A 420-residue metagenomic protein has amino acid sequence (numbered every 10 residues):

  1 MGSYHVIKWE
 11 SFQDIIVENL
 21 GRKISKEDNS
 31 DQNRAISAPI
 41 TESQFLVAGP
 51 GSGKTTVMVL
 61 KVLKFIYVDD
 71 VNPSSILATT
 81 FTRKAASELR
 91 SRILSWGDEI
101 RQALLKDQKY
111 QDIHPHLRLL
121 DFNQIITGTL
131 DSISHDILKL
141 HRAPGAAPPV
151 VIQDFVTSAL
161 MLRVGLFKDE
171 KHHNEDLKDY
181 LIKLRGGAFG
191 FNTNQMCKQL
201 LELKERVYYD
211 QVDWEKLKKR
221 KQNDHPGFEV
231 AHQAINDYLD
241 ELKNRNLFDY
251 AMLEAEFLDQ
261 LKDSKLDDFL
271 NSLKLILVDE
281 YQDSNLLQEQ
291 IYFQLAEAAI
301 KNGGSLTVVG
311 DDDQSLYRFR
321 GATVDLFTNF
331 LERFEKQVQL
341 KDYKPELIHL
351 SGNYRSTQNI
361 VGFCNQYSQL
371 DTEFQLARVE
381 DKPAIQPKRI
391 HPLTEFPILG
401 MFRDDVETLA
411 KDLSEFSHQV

Functional and structural regions predicted by a protein language model:
M1-G145, D267: P-loop NTPase Walker
W9-T55, L77, A85, I126 (+3 more regions): Conserved helicase NTPase motor core
E18-N29, N33-S37, E42-P50, S74 (+3 more regions): Inter-lobe coupling/hinge region of RecA-like P-loop helicase motors
K61, E88-W96, I133-I137, A159-R163 (+5 more regions): Alpha-helical scaffold elements adjacent to nucleotide-binding pockets in ATP/GTP-utilizing enzyme cores
K64, L286-L399: Conserved RecA-like helicase ATPase core segment that couples NTP binding/hydrolysis to strand translocation
I66-D70, D98-H114, K265-L266, A296-G303 (+2 more regions): Alpha-helix termini
W96-I100, I133, L140, P144 (+6 more regions): Phosphate/oxyanion-binding loops and surfaces in catalytic or ligand/nucleic-acid-binding neighborhoods
L119-Q124, H141-G227, L347-N353: ATP-hydrolysis module of ASCE/P-loop NTPase motor domains, specifically the Walker B Asp-Glu catalytic pair
